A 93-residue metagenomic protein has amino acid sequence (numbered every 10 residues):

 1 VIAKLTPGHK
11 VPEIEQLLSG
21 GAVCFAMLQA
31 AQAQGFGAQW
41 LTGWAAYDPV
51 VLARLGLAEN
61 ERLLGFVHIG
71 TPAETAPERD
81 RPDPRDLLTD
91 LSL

Functional and structural regions predicted by a protein language model:
V1-G20: Glycine/small-residue-rich phosphate/adenosyl-binding loop
I2, T42, I69-G70: Conserved residues at the C-terminal ends of beta-strands
L5-T6, W44-D48, A73: Acidic, glycine-rich active-site loops and adjacent beta-strand->loop/helix elements that engage anionic groups
V11, E15, Q34-V50: GST superfamily/GST-like fold recognition
G21-F25: A short mixed-secondary-structure module that forms the rim of ligand-binding clefts
Q29-A33: Short hydrophobic alpha-helices that are characteristic scaffold elements of the AMP-binding
V51-L64: Short, electropositive alpha-helical surface patch
L63-L93: C-terminal helix-cap and adjacent tail motif
